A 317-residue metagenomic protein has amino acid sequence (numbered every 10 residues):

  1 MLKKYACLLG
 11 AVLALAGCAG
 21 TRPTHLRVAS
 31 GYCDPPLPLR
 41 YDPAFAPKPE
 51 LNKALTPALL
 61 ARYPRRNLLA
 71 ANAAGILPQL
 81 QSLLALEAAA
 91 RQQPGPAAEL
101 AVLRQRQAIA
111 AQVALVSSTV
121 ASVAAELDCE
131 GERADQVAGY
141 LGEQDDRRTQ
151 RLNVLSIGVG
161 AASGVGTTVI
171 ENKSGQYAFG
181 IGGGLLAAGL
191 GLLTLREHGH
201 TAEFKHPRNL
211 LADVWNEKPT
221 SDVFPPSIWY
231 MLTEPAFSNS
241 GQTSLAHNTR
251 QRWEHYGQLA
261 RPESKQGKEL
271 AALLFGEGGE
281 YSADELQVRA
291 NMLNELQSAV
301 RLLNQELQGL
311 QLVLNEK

Functional and structural regions predicted by a protein language model:
L15-G17: C-terminal motif of bacterial Sec signal peptides marking the signal peptidase cleavage site
A19-R22: Bacterial signal peptide processing site
H25-A58: Post-signal peptide N-terminal segment of mature Sec-exported envelope proteins
R65-S122, C129: Membrane-anchoring/interfacial helices and their immediately flanking loops in integral membrane proteins
A110-I170: Add "or lipid-surface remodeling" -> "...that mediate pore formation, membrane permeabilization, membrane fusion
D146-H200: Alpha-helical transmembrane segments and their immediate juxtamembrane boundary regions in integral membrane proteins
Q176-Y230: Membrane-engaging insertion elements
H247-K317: A cross-kingdom marker for long, charged
